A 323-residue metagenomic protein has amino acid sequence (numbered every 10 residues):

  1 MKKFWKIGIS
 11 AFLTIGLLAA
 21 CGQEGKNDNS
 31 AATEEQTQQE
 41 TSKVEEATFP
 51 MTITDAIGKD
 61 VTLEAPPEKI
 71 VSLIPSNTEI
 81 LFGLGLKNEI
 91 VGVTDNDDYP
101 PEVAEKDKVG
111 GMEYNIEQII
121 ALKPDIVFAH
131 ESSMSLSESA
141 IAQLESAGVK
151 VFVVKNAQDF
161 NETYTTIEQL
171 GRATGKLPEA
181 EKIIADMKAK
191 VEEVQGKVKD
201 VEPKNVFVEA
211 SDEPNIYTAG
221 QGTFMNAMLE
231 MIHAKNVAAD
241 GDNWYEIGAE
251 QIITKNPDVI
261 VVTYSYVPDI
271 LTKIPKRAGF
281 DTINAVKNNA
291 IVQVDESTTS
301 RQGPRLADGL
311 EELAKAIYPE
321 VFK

Functional and structural regions predicted by a protein language model:
K2-F12, A19-S76, L177-F207, N256 (+1 more regions): Bacterial Sec-exported substrate-binding components of ABC uptake systems
D55-G58, D107-E117, D242-A249: Short helix-initiation/N-cap motifs at beta->coil->alpha
K69-L122, I126-S133: A short, structured surface patch at a secondary-structure boundary
I74, E131-S132, A210, G241-W244 (+2 more regions): Short secondary-structure boundary segments
D95-Y99, Y217-Y245: Alpha-helical, coiled-coil/dimerization segments enriched in small aliphatic residues
I116-A129, V149, A249-V262: Proline-aspartate-enriched helix->loop->beta-strand connector
S135-S139, K155-L170, P203-F224, V267-I270: Extracytoplasmic ligand-binding site segments that recognize negatively charged/polar headgroups
E162-R172, E181, V259-K323: Structured C-terminal subdomain patch of bacterial secreted/periplasmic proteins
